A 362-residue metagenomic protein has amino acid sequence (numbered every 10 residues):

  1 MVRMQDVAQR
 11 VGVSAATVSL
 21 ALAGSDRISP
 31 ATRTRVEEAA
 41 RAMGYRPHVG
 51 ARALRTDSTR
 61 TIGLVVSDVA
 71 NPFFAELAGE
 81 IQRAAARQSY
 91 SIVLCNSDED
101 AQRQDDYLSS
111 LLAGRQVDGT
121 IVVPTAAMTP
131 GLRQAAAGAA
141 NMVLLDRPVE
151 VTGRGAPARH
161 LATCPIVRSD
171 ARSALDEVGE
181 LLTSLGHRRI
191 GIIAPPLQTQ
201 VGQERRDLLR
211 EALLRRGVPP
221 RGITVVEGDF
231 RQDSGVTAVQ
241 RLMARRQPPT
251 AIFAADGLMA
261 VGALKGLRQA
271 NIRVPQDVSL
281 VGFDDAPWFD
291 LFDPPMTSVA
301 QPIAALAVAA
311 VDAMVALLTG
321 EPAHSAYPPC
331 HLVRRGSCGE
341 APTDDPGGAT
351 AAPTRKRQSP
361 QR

Functional and structural regions predicted by a protein language model:
M1-R60, P342, A349-R362: N-terminal helix-turn-helix DNA-binding module of bacterial transcription factors
S14, R60, V117-D118, H187-R189 (+1 more regions): Short acidic/polar active-site loop segments enriched in Thr and Asp
A15-L20, R55-A70, E80, L181 (+1 more regions): Short beta-strand segments enriched in small/hydrophobic residues
P30, Y45-G119: Amphipathic helical "hinge" segments at domain boundaries
A42, E80-S91, A137-R362: Bacterial carbohydrate/catabolite-sensing allosteric modules
G50, R103-L108, P130-L132, S234 (+1 more regions): Short acidic active-site motifs
D100-A101, V123-M128, L258: Short beta->alpha connector loops
G119-L132, R147-R154: Acidic, Gly/Pro-rich loop/turn segments at junctions of secondary structure
